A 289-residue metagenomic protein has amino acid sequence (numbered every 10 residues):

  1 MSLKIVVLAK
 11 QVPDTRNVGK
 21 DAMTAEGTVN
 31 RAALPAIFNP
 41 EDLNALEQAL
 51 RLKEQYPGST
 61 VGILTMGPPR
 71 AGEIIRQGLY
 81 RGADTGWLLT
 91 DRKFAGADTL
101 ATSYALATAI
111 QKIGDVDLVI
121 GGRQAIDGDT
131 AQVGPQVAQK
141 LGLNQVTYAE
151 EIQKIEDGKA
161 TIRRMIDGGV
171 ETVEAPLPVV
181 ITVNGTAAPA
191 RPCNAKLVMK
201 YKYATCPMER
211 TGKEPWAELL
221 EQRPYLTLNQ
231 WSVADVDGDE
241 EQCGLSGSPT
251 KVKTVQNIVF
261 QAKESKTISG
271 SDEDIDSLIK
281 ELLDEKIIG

Functional and structural regions predicted by a protein language model:
M1-G289: N-terminal glycine-rich FAD/FM-binding segment characteristic of electron-transfer flavoproteins
